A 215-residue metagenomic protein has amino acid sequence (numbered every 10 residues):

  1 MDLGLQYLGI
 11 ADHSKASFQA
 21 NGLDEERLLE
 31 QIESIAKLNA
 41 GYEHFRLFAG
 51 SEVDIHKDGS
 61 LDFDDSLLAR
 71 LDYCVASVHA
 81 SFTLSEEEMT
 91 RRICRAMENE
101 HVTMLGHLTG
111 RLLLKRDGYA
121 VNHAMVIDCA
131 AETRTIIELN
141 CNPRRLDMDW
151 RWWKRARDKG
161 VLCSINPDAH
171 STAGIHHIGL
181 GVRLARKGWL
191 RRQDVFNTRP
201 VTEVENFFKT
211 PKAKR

Functional and structural regions predicted by a protein language model:
M1-I10, K15-F45, K57-R215: Charged catalytic cores and adjacent phosphate/nucleic-acid-binding surfaces used for phosphate/nucleic-acid chemistry
G50-V53, L180: Active-site catalytic microenvironments in core metabolic enzymes, especially phosphate/sugar-handling
